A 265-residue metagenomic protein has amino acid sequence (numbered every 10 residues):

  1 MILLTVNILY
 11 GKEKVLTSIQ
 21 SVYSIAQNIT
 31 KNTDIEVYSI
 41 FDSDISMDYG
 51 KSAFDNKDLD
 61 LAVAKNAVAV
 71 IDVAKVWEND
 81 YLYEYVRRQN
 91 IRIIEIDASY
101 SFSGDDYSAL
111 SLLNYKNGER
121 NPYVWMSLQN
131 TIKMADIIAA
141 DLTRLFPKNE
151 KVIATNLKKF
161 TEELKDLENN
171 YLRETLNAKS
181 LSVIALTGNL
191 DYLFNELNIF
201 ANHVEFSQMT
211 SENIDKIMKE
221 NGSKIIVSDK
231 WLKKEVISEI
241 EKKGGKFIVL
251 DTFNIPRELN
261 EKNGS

Functional and structural regions predicted by a protein language model:
M1-V6: Bacterial N-terminal signal peptides
Y10-S265: Extracytoplasmic metal-acquisition and chelation regions
